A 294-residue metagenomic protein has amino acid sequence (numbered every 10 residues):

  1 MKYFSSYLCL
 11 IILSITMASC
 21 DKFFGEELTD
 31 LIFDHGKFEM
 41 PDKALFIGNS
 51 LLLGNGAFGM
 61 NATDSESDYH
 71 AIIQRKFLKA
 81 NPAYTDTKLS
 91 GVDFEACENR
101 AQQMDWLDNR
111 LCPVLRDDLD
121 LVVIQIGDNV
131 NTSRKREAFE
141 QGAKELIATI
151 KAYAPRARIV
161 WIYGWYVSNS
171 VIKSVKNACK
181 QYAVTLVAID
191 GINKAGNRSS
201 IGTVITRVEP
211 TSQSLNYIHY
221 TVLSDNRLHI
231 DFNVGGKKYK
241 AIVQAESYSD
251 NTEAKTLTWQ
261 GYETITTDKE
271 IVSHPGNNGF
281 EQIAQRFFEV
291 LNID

Functional and structural regions predicted by a protein language model:
M1-F4: Positively charged n-region of N-terminal signal peptides that target proteins for export
Y7-T16: Bacterial N-terminal signal peptides
M17-E39: Bacterial Sec-dependent N-terminal signal peptides
D42-L45, L53-R134, S170: Conserved SGNH/GDSL esterase-like catalytic core that processes O-acyl groups on lipids and polysaccharides
A138-E145: Charged helix-capping and loop-helix junction motifs
Y153-R158: A short helix->loop->beta-strand "cap" motif at the edges of active sites that frequently abuts
V160-H229, N233-K238, I242: Substrate-gating cap/lid alpha-helix
T211-D294: Histidine-centered active-site loop/cap adjacent to the catalytic His in serine esterases/O-acetyl transfer systems
